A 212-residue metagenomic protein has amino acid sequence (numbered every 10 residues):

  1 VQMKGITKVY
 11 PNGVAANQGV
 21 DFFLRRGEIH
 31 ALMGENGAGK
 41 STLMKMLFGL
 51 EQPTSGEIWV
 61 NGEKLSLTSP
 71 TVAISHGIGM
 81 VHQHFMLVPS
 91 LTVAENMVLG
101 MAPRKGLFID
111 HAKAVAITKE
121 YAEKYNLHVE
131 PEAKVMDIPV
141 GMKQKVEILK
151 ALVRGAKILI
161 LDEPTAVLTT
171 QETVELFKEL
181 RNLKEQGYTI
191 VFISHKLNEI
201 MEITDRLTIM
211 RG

Functional and structural regions predicted by a protein language model:
V1-G212: Glycine-rich phosphate-binding loops of nucleotide-dependent enzymes
